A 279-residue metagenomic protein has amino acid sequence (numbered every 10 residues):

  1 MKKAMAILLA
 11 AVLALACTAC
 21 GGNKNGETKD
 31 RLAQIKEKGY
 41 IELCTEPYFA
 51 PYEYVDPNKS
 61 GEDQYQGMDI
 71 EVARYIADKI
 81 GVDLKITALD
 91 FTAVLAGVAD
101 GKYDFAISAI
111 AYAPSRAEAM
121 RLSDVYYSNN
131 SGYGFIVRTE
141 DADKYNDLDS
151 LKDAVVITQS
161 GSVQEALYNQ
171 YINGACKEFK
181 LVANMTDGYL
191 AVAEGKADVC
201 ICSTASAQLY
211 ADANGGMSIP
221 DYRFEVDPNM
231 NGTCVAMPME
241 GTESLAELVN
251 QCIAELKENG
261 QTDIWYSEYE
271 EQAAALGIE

Functional and structural regions predicted by a protein language model:
L15-A19: C-terminal motif of bacterial Sec signal peptides marking the signal peptidase cleavage site
G22-E27, V163-V182, S218-F224, Q251-E279: Ligand-binding clefts/hinges and TM-proximal coupling segments of bilobed small-molecule sensing domains
N25-I110: Extracytoplasmic small-molecule ligand-binding "clamshell" domains of the periplasmic binding protein/Venus flytrap
Q34, V137-V156: Flexible hinge/capping segments at coil-to-helix
Y54-S60, A73-V82, Q164-A183, A211-G215 (+1 more regions): Ligand-binding cleft/hinge of the Venus flytrap
M68-I70, K85-G97, D143, F179-E194: Short helix-initiation/N-cap motifs at beta->coil->alpha
A93, I110-A119, L167-Y171, A191-E194 (+1 more regions): A ligand-binding cleft/hinge motif common to bilobed small-molecule-binding domains
G134-Y145, M230-N250: A bilobed periplasmic-binding-protein/Venus flytrap-type ligand-binding module shared by bacterial periplasmic
